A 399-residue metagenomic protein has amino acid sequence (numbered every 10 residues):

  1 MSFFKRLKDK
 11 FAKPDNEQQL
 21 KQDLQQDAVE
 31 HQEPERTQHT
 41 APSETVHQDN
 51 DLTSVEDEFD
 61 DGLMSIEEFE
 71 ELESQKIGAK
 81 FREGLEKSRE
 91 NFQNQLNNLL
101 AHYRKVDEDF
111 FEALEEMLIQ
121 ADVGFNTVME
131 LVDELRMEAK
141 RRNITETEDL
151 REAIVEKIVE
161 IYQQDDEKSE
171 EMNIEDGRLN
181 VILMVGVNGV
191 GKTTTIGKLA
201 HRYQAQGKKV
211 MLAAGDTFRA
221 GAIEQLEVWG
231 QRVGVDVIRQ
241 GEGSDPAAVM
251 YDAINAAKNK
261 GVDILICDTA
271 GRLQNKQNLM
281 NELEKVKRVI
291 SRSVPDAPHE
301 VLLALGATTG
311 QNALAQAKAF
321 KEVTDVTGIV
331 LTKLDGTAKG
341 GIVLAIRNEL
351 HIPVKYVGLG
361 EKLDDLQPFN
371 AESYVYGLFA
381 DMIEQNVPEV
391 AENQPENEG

Functional and structural regions predicted by a protein language model:
M1-E160, E170, G177-R178, M382-G399: Non-catalytic terminal/linker segments enriched in charged/polar, low-complexity residues
N126, V155-G399: P-loop/Walker A NTP-binding module and the surrounding RecA-like catalytic core of P-loop NTPases
